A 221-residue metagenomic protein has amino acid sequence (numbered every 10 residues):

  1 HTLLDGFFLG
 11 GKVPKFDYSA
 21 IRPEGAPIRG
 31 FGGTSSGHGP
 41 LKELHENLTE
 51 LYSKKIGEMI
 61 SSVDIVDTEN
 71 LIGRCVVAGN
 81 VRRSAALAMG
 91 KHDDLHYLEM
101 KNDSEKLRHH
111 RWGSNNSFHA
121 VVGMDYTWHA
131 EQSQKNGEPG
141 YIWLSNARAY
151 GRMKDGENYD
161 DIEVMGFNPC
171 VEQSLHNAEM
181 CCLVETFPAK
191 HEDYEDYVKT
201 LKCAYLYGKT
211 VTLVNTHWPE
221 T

Functional and structural regions predicted by a protein language model:
H1-L41, S133-T221: Function-dense linear segments that define catalytic or interfacial modules in macromolecule-processing proteins
G10, S35-K42, E46, M59-V66 (+1 more regions): Short, amphipathic alpha-helical segments
V13-K15, K55-D67, V76-A88, V211-E220: Flexible, glycine/charged-enriched surface loops at secondary-structure junctions
G30, S53-K55, W112, E172: Intrinsically disordered, low-complexity segments
G39, E46, E50-Y52, L71-N158: Conserved, charged catalytic cores of large soluble enzymes
E50, K54-E58, A189: General structural signal for alpha-helix termini and helix-helix connectors
S61, N115-N116, D193: Helix N-terminus capping/helix-initiation residues
